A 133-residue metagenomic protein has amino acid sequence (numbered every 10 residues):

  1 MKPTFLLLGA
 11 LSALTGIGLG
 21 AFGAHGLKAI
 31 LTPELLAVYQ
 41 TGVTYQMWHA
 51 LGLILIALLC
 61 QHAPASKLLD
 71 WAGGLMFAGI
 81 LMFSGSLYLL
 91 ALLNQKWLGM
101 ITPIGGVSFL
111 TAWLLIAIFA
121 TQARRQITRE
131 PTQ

Functional and structural regions predicted by a protein language model:
M1-Q133: Polytopic transmembrane helical bundles with strong interfacial aromatic enrichment
